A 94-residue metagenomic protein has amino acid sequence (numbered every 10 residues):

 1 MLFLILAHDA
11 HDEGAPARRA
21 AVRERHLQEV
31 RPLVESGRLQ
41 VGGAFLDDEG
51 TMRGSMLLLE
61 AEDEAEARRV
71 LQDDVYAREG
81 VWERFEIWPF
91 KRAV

Functional and structural regions predicted by a protein language model:
M1-V94: Conserved, structured core segments of small domains
